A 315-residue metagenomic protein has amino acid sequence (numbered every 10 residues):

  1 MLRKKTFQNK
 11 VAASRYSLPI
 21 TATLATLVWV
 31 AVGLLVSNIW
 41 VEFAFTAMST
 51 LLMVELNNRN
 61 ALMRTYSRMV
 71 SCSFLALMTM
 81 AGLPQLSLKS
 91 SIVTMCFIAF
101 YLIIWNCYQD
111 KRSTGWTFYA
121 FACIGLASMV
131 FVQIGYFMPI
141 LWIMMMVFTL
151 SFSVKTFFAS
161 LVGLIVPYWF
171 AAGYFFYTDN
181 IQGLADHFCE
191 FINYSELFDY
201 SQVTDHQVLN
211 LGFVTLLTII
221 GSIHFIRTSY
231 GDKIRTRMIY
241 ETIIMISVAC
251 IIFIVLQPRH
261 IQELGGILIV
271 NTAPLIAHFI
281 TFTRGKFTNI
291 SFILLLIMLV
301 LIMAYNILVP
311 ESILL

Functional and structural regions predicted by a protein language model:
T23-V30, A185-V208, G221-F225: Juxtamembrane membrane-water interface segments that cap and precede transmembrane helices
L34-L35, C72-S91: Aromatic- and kink-enriched transmembrane "portal" helix at the membrane-lumen/periplasm boundary that abuts
A44-N60: Transmembrane-helix motifs of polytopic, lipid-linked glycan transferases
R59-L77: Transmembrane-helix signature of polytopic, membrane-embedded enzymes that assemble or transfer cell-envelope glycans
G82, T117-V132: Membrane-interface alpha helices of multi-pass inner-membrane proteins
F100-G115: Membrane-interface transmembrane helices that cradle and orient dolichyl/undecaprenyl
F137-V162: Perimembrane helix-loop-helix junctions
I226-R284: Membrane-water interface signatures at transmembrane helix termini and the short loops that connect adjacent helices
